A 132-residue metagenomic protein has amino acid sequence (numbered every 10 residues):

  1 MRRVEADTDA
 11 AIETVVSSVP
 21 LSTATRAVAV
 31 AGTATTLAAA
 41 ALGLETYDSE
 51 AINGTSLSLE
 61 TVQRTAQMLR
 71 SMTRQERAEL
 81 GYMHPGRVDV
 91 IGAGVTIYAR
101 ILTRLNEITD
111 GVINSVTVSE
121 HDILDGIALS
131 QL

Functional and structural regions predicted by a protein language model:
M1-L132: Helical "lid/coupling" subdomains associated with nucleotide-phosphate turnover
